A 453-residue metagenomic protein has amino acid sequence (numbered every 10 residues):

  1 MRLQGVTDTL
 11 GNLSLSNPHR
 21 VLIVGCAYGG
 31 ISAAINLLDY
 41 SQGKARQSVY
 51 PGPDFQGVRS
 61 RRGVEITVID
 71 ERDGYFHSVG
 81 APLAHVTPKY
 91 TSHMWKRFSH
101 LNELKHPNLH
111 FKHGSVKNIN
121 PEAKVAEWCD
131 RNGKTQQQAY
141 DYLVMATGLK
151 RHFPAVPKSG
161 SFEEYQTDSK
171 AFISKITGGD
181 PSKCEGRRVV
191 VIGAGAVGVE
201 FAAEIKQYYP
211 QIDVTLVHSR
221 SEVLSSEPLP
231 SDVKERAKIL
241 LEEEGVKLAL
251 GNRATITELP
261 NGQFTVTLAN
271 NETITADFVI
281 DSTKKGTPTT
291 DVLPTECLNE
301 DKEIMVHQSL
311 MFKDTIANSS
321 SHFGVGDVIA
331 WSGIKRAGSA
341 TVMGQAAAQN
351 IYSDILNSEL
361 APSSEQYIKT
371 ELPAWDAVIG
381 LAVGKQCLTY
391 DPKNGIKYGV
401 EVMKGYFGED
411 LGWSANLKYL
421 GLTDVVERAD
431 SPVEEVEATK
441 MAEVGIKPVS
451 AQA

Functional and structural regions predicted by a protein language model:
R2-K112, A203-L229, A453: Beta1-alpha1 glycine-rich phosphate/pyrophosphate-binding loop at the start of Rossmann-like nucleotide-binding domains
R2-P18, L22, H106-R188: FAD-binding core/adjacent interface of flavoenzyme oxidoreductases
G5-D8, G114, M343-A453: C-terminal, flexible cofactor-proximal segment of oxidoreductases
G5-G11, E164-E185, I274-M343: FAD-site-proximal beta/loop scaffold in flavoenzymes
L22-V24, Q138-K150, I274-K285, L310: Short hydrophobic core segments
G25-Y28, G193-G195, G333: Glycine-rich Rossmann-fold phosphate-binding loop(s) that bind the pyrophosphate of adenine dinucleotide cofactors
P107, F111-G114, N118, P210-Q308: A Rossmann-like FAD-binding core segment of flavoenzymes
G178-V217: Rossmann-like NAD(P)H-binding beta-loop-alpha module
